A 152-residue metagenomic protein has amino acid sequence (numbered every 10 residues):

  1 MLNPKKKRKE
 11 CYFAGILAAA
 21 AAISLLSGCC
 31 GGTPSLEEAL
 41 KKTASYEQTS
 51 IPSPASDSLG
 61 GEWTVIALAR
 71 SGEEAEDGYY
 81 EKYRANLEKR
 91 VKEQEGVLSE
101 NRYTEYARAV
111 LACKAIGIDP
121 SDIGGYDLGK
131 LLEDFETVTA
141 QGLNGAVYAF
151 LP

Functional and structural regions predicted by a protein language model:
L2-A14, I23-P152: Preference for long, amphipathic alpha-helical scaffolds in soluble/luminal domains and all-alpha bundles
